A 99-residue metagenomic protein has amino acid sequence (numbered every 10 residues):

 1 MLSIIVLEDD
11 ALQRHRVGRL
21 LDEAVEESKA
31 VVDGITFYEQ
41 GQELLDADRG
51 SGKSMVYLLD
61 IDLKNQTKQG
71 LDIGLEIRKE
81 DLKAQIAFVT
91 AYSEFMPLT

Functional and structural regions predicted by a protein language model:
M1-S3, G18: Non-catalytic signal-transmission and effector/linker regions of two-component phosphorelay proteins
I4-I5, V56: Hydrophobic "anchor" residues on beta-strands that sit immediately upstream of conserved functional sites
E8: Conserved acidic carboxylate
A11-G18, M96: Charged phosphotransfer/docking patches of two-component systems
R14, D46, Q66: Conserved protein kinase catalytic core
G18-R19, D33-V56: Acidic, metal-coordinating helix/loop segments flanking the phosphotransfer/catalytic sites of two-component signaling
V25-I35, L82-A84: A generic structural motif
S54-T99: CheY-like receiver
